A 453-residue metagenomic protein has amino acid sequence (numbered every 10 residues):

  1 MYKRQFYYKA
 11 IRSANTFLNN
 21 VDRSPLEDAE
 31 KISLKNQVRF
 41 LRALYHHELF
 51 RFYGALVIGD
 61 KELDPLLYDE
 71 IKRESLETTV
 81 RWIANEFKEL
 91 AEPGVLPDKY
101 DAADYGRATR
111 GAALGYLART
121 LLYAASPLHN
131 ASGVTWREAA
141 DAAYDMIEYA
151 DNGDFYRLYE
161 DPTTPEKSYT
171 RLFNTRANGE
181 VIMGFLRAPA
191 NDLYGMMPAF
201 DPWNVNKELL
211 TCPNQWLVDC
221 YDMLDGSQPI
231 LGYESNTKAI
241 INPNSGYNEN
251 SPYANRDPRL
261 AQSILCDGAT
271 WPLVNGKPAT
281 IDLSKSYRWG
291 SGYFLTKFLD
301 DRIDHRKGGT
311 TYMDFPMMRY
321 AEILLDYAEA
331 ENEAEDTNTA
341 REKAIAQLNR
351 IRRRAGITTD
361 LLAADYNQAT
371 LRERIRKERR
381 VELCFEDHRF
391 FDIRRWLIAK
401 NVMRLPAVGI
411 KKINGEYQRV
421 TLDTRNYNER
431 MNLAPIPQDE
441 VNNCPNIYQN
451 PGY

Functional and structural regions predicted by a protein language model:
K3-Y53, D69-R81, F87-A102, D225 (+7 more regions): Conserved, well-structured interaction surfaces
Y7-A10, W82-A84, P165-L231, P252 (+5 more regions): Long, intrinsically disordered, low-complexity segments
F50-V57, T120-S132, E333-D336: Short coil/turn linking the two alpha-helices of tandem helical-hairpin repeats
F87-E92, R107-T280, M403-L405: An aromatic- and glycine-enriched ligand-binding surface/loop that stacks and positions planar moieties
E249-I351: C-terminal substrate/ligand-recognition segments
